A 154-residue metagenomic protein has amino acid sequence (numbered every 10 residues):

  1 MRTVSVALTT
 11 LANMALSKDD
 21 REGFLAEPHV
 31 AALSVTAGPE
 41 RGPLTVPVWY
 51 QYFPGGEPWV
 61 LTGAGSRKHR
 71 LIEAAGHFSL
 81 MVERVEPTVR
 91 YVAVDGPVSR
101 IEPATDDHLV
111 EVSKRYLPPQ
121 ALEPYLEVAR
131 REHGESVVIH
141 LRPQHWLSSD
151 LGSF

Functional and structural regions predicted by a protein language model:
R2-L16, R90-F154: Charged, gly/pro-rich active-site loop segments
T10-A32: Short, basic/aromatic recognition patches
R21, H29, G56, R90 (+1 more regions): A generic secondary-structure signal marking the coil-to-beta-strand transition
E22-G23, Y50, R70, A129-R131: Short secondary-structure boundary/capping segments
F24-L25, I72, V112, L141: A generic structural signal for nonpolar/aromatic side chains embedded in well-ordered alpha-helices
P28-A64, I72, F78-V82, Y91-V94: Short beta-strand segments
E40-G42, R84-T88, A129-H133: A short beta-turn/loop motif at secondary-structure boundaries
S66-K68, P87: Short, surface-exposed beta-strand-loop junctions and turns on beta-sheet-rich folds
